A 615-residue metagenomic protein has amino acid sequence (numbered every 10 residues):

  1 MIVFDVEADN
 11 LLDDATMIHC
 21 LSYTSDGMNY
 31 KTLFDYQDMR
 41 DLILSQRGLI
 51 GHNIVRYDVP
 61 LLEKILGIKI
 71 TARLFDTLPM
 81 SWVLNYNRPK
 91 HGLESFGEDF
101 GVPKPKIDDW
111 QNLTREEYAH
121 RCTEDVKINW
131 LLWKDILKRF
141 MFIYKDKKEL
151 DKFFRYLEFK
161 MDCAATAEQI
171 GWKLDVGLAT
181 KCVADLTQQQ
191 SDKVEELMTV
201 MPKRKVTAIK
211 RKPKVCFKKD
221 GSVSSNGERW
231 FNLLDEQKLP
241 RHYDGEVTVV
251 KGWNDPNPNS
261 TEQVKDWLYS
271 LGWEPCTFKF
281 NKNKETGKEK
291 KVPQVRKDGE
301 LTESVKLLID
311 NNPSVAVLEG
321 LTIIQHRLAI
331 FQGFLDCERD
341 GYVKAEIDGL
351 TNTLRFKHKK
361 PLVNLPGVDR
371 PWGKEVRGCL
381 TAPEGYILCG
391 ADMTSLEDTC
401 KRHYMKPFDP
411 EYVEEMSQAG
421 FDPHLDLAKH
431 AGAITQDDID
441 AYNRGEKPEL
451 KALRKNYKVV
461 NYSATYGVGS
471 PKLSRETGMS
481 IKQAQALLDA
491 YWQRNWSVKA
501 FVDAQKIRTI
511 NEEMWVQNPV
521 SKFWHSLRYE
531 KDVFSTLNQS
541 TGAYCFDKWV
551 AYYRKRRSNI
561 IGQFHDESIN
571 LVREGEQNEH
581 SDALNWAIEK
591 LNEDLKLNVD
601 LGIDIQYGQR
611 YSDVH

Functional and structural regions predicted by a protein language model:
M1-E7, K104, R115-W372, T381 (+8 more regions): Conserved "right-hand" nucleotidyltransferase catalytic core of DNA-directed polymerases
L12, T16-Y23, G27-Y36, L42-F142 (+2 more regions): Active-site-proximal helix-loop-helix substrate-binding element of RNase H-like nuclease domains
L21, V55-G67, W82, V264-G272 (+1 more regions): Short active-site loop/helix that positions an aromatic residue
K69-A72, S191, W273-F280, M405-Q418 (+1 more regions): Cytochrome P450 catalytic domain signature, combining two hallmark sequence patches
A165, V223, V343-K344, D348-T351 (+3 more regions): Conserved catalytic core of nucleic-acid polymerases
E346-G445: Function-dense linear segments that define catalytic or interfacial modules in macromolecule-processing proteins
I569-R573: Short hydrophobic/aromatic beta-strand micro-patches that form the beta-sheet surface supporting nucleotide- or nucleic
H580-I588: Short amphipathic alpha-helices in soluble, non-transmembrane regions that often serve as interface/regulatory elements
